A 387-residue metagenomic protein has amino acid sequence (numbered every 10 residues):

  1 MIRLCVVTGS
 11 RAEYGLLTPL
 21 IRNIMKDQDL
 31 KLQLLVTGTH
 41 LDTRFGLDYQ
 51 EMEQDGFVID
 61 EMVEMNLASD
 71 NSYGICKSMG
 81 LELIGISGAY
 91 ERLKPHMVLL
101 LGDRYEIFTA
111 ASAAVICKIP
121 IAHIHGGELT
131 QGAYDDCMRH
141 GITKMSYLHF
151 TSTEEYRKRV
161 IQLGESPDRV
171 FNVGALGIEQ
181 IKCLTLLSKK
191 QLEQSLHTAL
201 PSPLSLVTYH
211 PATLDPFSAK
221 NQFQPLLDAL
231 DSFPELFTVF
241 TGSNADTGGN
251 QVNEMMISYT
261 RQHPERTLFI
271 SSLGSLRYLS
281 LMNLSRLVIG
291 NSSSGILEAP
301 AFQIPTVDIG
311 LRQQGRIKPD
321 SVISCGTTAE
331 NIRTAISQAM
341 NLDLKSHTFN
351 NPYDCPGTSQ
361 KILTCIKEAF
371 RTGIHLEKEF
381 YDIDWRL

Functional and structural regions predicted by a protein language model:
C5-T8, Y14-M25, M65-P167: Active-site and donor-binding regions of nucleotide-sugar-utilizing enzymes
V7, H40-T43, S146-N221: A nucleotide-sugar donor-handling region in carbohydrate enzymes
L30-I75, G85: Conserved nucleotide-sugar phosphate-binding/catalytic loop shared by glycosyltransferases and other
M52, L187-L284: Donor-nucleotide binding loops and adjacent catalytic segments primarily of GT-B fold Leloir glycosyltransferases
L100-L101, H123, H149, G274-D320: A donor-sugar binding/catalytic signature common to diverse glycosyltransferases and related nucleotide-sugar
L101, T151-T153, V173, T241 (+1 more regions): Replace "coordinates the UDP/GDP/TDP-sugar" with "coordinates nucleotide-activated sugar donors
Q314-A339, K345-Q360: Change "using UDP/GDP/dTDP sugars" to "using nucleotide sugars
N341-L387: C-terminal amphipathic helix plus adjacent low-complexity, charged tail appended to glycosyltransferase catalytic
